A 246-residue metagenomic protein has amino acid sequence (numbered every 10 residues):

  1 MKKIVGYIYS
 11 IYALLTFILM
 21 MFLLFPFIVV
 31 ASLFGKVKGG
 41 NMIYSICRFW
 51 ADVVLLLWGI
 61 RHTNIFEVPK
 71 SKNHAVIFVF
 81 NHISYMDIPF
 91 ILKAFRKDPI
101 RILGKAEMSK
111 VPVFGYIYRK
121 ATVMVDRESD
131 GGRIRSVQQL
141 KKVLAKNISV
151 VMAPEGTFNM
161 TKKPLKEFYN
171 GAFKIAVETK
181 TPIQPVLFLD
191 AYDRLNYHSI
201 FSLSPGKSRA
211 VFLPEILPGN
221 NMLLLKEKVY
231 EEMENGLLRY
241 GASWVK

Functional and structural regions predicted by a protein language model:
M1-S32, M42-S45, P69-S71, K142 (+1 more regions): Membrane-interfacial terminal anchoring regions of lipid-handling membrane enzymes
I4, R135-K246: Non-catalytic C-terminal accessory region of glycerolipid acyltransferases and related lyso-lipid remodeling enzymes
M21, I28-S45, L56-L57, S71-D130: Catalytic core of membrane glycerolipid acyltransferases/transacylases, capturing the structured, soluble-facing
D52-H62: Transmembrane alpha-helices and immediately adjacent membrane-cytoplasm interface residues in multi-pass integral
N64, F78, I102, A210-F212: Generic preference for hydrophobic
N64, V123-R127, P218: Short acidic-hydrophobic, aromatic-tinged amphipathic segments that line or gate anion-handling sites
E67-K72, F201-L203: A short beta-turn/loop motif at secondary-structure boundaries
